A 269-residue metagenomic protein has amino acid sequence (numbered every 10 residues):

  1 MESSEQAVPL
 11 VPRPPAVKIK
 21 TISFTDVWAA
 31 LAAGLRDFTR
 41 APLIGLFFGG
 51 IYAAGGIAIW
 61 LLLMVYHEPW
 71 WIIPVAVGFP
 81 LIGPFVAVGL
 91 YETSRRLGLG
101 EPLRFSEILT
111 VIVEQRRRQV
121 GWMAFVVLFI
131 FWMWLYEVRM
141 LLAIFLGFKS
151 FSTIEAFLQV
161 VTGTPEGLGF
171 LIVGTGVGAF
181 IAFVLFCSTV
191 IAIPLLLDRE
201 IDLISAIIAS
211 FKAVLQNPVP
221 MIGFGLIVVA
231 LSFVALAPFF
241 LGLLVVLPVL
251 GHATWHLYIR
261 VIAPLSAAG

Functional and structural regions predicted by a protein language model:
M1-G269: Hydrophobic alpha-helical membrane segments
